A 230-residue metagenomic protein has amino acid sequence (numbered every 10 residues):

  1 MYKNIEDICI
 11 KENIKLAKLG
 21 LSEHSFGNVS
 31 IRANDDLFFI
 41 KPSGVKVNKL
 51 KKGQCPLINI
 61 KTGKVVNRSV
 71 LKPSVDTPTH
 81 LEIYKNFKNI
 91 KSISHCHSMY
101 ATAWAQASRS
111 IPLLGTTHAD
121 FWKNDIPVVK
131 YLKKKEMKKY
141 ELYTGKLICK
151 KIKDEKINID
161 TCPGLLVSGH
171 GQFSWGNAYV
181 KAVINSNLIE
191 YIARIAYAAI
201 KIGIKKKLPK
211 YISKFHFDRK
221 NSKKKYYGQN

Functional and structural regions predicted by a protein language model:
M1-N230: Glycine-rich flexible loops
